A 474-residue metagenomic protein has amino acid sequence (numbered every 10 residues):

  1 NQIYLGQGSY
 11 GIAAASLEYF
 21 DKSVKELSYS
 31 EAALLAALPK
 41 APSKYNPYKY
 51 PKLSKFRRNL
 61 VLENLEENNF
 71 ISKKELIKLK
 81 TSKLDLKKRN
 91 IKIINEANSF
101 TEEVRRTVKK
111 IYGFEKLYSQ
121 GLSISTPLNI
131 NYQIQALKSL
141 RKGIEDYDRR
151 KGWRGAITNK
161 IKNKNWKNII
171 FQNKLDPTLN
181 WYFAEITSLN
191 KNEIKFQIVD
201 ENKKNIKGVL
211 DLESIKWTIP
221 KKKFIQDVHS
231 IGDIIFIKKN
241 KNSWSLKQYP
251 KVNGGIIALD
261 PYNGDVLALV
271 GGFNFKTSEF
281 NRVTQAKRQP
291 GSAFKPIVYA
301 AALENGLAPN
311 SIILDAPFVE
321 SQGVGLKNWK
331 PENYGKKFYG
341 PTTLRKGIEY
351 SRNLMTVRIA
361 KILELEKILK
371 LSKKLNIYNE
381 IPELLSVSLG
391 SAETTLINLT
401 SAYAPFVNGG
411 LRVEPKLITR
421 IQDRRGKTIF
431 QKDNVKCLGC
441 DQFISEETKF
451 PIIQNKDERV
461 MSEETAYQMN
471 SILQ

Functional and structural regions predicted by a protein language model:
N1, L5-G8, K25, Y29-A41 (+10 more regions): Glycine-rich, acidic and aromatic/proline-enriched surface loops and short helix-turn segments that act as binding
N1-V199, I359, E366-L369, K373-K374 (+5 more regions): Non-catalytic, structured segments within soluble enzyme domains
I12-A13, S72-I77, F280, L303-G323 (+2 more regions): Short, well-structured active-site flanking segments
K25, K92-E96, Y262, L307-I368 (+2 more regions): Conserved catalytic neighborhood of penicillin-recognizing serine enzymes
L65, A136, N263-G264, T284-D315 (+3 more regions): Active-site SXXK
T126, I130-Q133, S139, F171-N180 (+7 more regions): A penicillin-recognizing enzyme superfamily signal
I219-Q226, Y249-G254, T277-I297, N310-A316 (+1 more regions): Short active-site loop at a secondary-structure junction that contains or immediately precedes the catalytic residue(s)
V270, K276, T284, P309 (+5 more regions): Primarily short, surface-exposed interaction patches in extracytoplasmic proteins
